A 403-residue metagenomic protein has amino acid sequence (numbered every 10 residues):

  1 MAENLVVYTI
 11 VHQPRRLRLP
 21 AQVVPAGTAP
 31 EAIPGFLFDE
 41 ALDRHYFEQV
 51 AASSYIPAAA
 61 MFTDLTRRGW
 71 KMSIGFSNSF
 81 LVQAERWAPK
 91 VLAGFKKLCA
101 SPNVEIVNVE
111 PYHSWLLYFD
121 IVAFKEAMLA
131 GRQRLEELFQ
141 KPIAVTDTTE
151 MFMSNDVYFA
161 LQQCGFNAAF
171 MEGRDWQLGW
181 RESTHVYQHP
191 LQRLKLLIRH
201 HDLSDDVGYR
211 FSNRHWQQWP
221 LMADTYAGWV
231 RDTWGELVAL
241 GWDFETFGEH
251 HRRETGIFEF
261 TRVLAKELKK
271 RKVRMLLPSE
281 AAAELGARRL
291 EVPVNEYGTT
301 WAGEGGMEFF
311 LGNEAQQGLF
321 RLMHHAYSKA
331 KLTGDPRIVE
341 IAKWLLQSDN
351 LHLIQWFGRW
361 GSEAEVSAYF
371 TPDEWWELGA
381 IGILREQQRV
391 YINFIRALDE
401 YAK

Functional and structural regions predicted by a protein language model:
A2-S54, R67, T184-L194, N213-H215 (+1 more regions): Active-site and substrate-binding clefts of carbohydrate-active enzymes
N4-T9, P14-D120, A144-D147, N167-E172 (+1 more regions): Short, well-structured secondary-structure segments
P14-R18, F80-E85, S114-Y118, M153-V157 (+5 more regions): Short catalytic/ligand-binding loop motif for oxyanion handling, primarily in non-cytosolic enzymes, centered on
P57-A60, R86-C99, L178-L191, L221-W229: Alpha-helical scaffolding within the catalytic cores of extracellular/periplasmic polymer-degrading hydrolases
A58-F62, L92-K96, K125-L135, Y158 (+4 more regions): Generic structural signal for well-ordered alpha-helices, preferentially at hydrophobic/aromatic core positions
P102-S114, K141-T149, L196-S204, L237-D243: Core alpha/beta catalytic barrel or barrel-like domain that forms the active/cofactor pocket in diverse metabolic
A123-E150, G228-G241: CE4/NodB-like, metal-dependent polysaccharide N-deacetylase domain that modifies extracellular/periplasmic N-acetylated
S154-V207: Surface-exposed loop and adjacent secondary-structure segments within mature catalytic domains
